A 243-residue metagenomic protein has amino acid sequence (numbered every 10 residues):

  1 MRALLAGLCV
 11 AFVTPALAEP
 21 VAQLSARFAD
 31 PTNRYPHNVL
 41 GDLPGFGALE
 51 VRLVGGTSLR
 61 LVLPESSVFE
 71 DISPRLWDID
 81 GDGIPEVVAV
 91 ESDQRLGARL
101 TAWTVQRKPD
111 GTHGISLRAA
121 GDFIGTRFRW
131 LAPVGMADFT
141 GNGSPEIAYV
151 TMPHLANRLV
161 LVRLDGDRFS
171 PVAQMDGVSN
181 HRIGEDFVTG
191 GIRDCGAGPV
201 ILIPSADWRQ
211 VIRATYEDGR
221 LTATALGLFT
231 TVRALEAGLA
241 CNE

Functional and structural regions predicted by a protein language model:
M1-A3: Positively charged n-region of N-terminal signal peptides that target proteins for export
A11-P15: N-terminal signal peptide c-region/cleavage motif recognized by signal peptidases
A18-E243: Beta-propeller-forming repeat regions
